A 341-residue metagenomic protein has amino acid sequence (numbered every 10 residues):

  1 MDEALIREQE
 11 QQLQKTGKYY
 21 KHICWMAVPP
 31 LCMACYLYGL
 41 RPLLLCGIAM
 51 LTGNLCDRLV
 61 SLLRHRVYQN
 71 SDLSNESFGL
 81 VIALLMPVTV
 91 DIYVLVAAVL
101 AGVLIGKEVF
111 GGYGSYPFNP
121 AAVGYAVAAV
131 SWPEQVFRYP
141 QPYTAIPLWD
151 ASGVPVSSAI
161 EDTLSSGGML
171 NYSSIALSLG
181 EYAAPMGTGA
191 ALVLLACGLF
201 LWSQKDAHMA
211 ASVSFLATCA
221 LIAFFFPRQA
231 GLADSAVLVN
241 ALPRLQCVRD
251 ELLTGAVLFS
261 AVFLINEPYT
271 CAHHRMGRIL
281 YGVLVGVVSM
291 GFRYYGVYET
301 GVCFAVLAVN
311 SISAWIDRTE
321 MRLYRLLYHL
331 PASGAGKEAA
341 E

Functional and structural regions predicted by a protein language model:
M1-S61, A332, G336-E341: N-terminal signal-anchor module of multipass membrane proteins
R7, L55-V67, V103-G114, A196-K205 (+1 more regions): C-terminal ends of transmembrane helices
M26-M33, G53, D57, N75-L84 (+5 more regions): Hydrophobic, membrane-inserted alpha-helices
G39-L51, T89-A98, L177-A191, P243-V257: Structural signature of hydrophobic alpha-helical transmembrane segments
L51-L59, L100-F110, Y125-V130, T218-A223 (+2 more regions): Alpha-helical transmembrane segments and their membrane-interface exit regions
Y68-F78, L95-L100, S115-Y125, M209-A217 (+2 more regions): Cytoplasmic-side transmembrane-helix entry/capping segments in multi-pass membrane proteins
S115-L195: Long hydrophobic alpha-helical segments that form multi-pass transmembrane helix bundles in integral membrane proteins
P117-A121, R249-V257, R278, G296-V309: Loop-to-transmembrane alpha-helix initiation sites
